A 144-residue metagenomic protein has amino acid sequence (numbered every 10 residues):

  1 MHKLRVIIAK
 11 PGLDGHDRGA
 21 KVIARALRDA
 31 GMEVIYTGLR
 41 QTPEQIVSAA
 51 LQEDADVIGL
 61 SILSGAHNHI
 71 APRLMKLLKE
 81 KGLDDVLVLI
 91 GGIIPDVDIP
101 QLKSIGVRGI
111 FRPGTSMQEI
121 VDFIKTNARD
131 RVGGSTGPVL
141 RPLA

Functional and structural regions predicted by a protein language model:
M1-K3, L83: Short, flexible coil/linker segments at domain boundaries that flank nucleotide/cofactor-interacting
A9-L13: N-terminal pre-triad scaffold of radical SAM enzymes
A20-K125, D130: Cofactor-cradling patches in redox/metallo enzymes
N127-T136, L140-A144: Flexible inter-domain linker/hinge segments
